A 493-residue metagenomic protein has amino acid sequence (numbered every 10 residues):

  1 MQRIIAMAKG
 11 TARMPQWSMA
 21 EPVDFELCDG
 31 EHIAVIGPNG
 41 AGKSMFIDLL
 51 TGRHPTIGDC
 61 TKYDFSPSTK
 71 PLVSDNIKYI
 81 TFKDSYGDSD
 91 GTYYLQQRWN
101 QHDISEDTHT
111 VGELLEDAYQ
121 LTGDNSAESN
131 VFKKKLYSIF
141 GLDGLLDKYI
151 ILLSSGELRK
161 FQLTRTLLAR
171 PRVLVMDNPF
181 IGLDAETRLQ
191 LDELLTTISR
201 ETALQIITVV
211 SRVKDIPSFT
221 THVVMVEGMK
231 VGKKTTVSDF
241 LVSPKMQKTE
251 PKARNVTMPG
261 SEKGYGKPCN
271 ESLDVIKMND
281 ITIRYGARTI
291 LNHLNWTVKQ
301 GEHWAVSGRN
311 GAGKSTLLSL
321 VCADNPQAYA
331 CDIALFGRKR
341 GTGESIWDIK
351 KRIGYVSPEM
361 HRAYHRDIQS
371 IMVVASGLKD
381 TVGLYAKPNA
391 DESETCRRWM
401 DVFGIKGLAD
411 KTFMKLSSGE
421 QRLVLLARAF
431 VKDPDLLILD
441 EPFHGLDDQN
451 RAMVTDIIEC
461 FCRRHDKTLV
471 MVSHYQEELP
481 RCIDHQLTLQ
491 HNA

Functional and structural regions predicted by a protein language model:
I5, S18-P22, I276, I290-H293: Conserved structural motif at the start of ABC-family nucleotide-binding domains
I47-L121, L318-V382: ABC ATPase nucleotide-binding domain signature region
E128-L145, A390-L408: Conserved ABC ATPase "signature" region
Y149-L153, E157, Y385-P388, T412-L416 (+1 more regions): Conserved ABC ATPase signature
Q162-L163, L426: Hydrophobic anchor residue at the start of the ABC signature
L174-N178, L437-E441: Catalytic Walker B motif of ABC-type/P-loop ATPase nucleotide-binding domains
G228-N255, P480-R481, L489-A493: Conserved beta-strand-loop-alpha-helix hinge in the C-terminal portion of ABC ATPase nucleotide-binding domains
